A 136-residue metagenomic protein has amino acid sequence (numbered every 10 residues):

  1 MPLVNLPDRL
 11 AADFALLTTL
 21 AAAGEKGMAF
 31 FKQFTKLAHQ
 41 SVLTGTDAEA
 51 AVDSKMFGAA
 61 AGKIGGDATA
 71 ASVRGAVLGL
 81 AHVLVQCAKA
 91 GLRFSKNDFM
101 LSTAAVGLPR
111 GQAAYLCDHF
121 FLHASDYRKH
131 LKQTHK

Functional and structural regions predicted by a protein language model:
M1-K136: Positively charged, low-complexity terminal tracts and the immediately adjacent first secondary-structure elements
